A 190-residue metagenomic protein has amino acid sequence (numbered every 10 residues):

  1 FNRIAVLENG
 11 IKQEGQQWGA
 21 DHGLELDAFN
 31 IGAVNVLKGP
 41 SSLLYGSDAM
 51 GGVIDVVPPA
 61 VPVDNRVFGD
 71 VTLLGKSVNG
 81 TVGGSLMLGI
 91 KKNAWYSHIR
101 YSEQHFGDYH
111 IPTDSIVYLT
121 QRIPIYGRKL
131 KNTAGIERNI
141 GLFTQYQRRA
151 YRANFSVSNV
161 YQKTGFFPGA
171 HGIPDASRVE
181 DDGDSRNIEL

Functional and structural regions predicted by a protein language model:
F1, Q13, P59, K76-V78 (+5 more regions): Structural signature of outer-membrane beta-barrel domains
R3, I11-K38: Short acidic/polar hinge/loop motifs at secondary-structure boundaries that mediate gating or recognition
G15-Q17, N30-G32, L43-T113, I125 (+1 more regions): Outer-membrane beta-barrel translocator/receptor signature
Q16, V36-L37, F68-D70, R122-R128 (+2 more regions): Extracytoplasmic loops and strand-loop junctions of Gram-negative outer membrane beta-barrel proteins
G23-E25, K76-V78, G89, Y118-L119 (+2 more regions): Replace "Gram-negative outer membrane beta-barrel proteins" with "bacterial and organellar outer membrane beta-barrel
G69-L73, I99-Y101, L142-T144, F155-V157 (+1 more regions): Membrane-embedded beta-strand positions of outer-membrane beta-barrel proteins
K92-W95, Q147-Y151: Outer-membrane beta-barrel channels and translocator barrels
K131-E137, A150-L190: Flexible loop and strand-edge segments within Gram-negative outer membrane beta-barrel domains
